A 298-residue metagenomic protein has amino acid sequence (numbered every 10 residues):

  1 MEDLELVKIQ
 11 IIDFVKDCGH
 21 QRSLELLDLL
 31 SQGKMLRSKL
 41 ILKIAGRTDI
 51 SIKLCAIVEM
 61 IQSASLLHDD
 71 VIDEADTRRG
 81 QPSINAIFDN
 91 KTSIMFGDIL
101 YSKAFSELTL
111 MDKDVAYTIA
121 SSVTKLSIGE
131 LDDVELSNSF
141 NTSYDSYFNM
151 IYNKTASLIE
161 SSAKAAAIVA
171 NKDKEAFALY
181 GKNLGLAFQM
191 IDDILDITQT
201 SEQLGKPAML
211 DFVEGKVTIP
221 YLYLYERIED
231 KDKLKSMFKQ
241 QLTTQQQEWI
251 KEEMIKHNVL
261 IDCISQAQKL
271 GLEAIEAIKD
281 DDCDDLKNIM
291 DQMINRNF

Functional and structural regions predicted by a protein language model:
M1-A86, D133-L136, F140-N141, E202-Q203 (+2 more regions): Conserved N-terminal diphosphate/IPP-binding helix and adjacent helical/loop segment of trans-prenyltransferase domains
L4, S51-I57, A116-I119, I151 (+5 more regions): Hydrophobic packing residues in well-ordered alpha-helices of helical domains and bundles
I12-G19, L30-K34, M111-S201: All-alpha helical catalytic cores of prenyl diphosphate-utilizing isoprenoid enzymes
L40, A104, G129, Y221 (+1 more regions): Residue-level signal for inorganic ion chemistry
L42, G46, S102-L110, K164 (+2 more regions): Short glycine/serine- and small hydrophobic-enriched flexible loop segments
R78-S102, N141-T155, E202-R227, S236-Q268: Divalent-cation-assisted or electrostatically stabilized phosphate/pyrophosphate-binding catalytic cores
F105-L126, D230-T243: Transmembrane helix-loop-helix
E248-F298: C-terminal charged capping/lid subdomain of soluble metabolic enzymes
